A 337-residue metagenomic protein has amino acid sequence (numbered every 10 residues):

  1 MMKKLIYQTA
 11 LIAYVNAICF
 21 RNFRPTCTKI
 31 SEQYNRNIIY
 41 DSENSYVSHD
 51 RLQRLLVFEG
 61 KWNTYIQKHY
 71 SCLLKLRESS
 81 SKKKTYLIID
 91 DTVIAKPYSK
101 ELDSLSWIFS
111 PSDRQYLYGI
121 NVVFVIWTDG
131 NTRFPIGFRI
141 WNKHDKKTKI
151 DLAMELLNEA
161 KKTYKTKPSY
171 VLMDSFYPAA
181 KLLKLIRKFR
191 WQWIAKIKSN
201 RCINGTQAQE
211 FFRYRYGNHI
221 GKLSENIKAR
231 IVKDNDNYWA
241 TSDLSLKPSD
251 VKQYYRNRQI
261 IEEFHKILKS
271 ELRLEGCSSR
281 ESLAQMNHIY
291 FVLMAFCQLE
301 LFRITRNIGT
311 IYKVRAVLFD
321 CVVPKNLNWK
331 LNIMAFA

Functional and structural regions predicted by a protein language model:
M1-I66: Gly/serine-rich nucleotide phosphate-binding loop at the start of the catalytic core of nucleotide/ADP-ribose-handling
M2-Y7, L11-N16, R21-T26, H69 (+3 more regions): Single, function-defining residue in the core of a domain
A17, R54-T132: Active-site-proximal, Lys/Arg-enriched surface segment that forms a nucleic-acid-binding/basic interface patch
I30, V125, M294: Residue-level signal for inorganic ion chemistry
I38-D41, K75-S79, K161-T163: Alpha-helix termini
